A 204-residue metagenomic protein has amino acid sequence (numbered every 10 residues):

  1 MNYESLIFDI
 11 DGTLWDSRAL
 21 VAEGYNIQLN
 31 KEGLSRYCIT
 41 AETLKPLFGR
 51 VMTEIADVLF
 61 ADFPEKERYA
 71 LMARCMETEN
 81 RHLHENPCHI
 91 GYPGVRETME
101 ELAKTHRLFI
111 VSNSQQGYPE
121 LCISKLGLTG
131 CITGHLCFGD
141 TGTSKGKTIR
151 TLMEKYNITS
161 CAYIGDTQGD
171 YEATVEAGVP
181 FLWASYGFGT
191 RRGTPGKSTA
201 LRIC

Functional and structural regions predicted by a protein language model:
N2-P93: N-terminal helical cap/lid subdomain that shapes the substrate entry/recognition surface in HAD-like hydrolases
S5, K145-Y171: Conserved Lys-Pro-Asp/Glu-containing loop-to-beta segment of HAD-superfamily phosphomonoesterases, centered on
T13, S112-S114: Conserved phosphate-coupling serine/threonine residues in phosphotransfer and NTP-handling enzymes
L44, L128-T143: A short, structured active-site edge motif that brings together acidic residues
R81-I110, E120, G146: Short, acidic loop-to-helix structural element flanking the phosphoryl-transfer center in phosphate-processing enzymes
R107, S160, P180: Residues at the starts of beta-strands that form the adenosine-phosphate
Y163-L201: Acidic, Mg2+-coordinating phosphoryl-transfer loop and its flanking beta/alpha structural elements, shared across
